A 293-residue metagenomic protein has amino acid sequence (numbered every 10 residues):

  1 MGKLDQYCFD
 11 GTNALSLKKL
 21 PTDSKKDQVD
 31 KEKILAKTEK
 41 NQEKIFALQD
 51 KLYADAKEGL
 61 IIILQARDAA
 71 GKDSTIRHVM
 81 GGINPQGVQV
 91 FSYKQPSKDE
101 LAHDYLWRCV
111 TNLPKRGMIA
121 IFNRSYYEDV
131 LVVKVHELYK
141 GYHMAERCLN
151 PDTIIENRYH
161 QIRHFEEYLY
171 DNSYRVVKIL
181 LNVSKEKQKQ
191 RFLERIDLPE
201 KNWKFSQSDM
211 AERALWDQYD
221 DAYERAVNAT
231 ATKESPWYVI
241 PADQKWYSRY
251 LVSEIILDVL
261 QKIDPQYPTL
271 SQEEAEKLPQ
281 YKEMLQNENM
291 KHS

Functional and structural regions predicted by a protein language model:
M1-S293: Flexible, compositionally biased loop and terminal segments
